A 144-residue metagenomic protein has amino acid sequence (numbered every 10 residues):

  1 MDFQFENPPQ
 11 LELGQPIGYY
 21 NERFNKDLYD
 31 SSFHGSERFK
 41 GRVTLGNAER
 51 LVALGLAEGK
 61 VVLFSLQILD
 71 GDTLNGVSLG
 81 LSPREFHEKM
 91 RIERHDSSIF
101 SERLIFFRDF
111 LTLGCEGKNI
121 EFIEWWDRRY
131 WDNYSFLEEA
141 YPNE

Functional and structural regions predicted by a protein language model:
M1-E144: Short helix/turn-capping signatures at newly exposed starts of structured segments
